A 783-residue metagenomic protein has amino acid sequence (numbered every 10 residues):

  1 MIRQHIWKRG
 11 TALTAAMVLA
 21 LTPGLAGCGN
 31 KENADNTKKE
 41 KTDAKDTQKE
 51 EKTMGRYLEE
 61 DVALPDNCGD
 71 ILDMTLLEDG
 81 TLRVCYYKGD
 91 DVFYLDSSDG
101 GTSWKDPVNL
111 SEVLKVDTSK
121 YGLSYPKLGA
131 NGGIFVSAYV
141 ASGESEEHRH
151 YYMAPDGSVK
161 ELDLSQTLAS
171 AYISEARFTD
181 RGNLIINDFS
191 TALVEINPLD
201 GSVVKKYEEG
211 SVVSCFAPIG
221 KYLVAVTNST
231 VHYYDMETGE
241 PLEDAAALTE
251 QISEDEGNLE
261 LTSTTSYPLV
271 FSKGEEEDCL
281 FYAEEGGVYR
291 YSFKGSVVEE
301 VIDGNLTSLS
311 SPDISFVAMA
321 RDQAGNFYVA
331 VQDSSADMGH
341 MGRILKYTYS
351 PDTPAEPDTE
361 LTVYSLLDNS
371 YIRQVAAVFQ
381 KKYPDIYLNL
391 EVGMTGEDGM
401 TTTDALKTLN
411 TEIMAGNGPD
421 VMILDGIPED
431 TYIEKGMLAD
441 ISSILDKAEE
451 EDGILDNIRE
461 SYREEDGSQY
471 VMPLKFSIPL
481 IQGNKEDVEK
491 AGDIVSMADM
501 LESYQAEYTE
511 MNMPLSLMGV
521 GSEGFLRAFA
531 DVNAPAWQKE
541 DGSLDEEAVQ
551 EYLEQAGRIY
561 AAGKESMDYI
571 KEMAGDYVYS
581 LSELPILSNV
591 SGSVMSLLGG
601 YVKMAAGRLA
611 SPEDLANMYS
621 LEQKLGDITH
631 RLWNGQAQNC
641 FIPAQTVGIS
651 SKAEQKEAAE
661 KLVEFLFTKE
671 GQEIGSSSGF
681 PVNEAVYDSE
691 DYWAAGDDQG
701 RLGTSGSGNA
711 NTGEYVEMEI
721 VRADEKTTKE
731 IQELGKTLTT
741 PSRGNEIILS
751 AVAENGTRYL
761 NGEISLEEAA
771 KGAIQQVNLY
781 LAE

Functional and structural regions predicted by a protein language model:
G24-G27: C-terminal motif of bacterial Sec signal peptides marking the signal peptidase cleavage site
G29-T102, A141, A176, S211-G220 (+4 more regions): Conserved N-terminal structural module of periplasmic/extracytoplasmic solute-binding proteins
A154, G201, E464-G575, S651-E657 (+1 more regions): Helix-loop-helix "hinge/cap" segment bordering the ligand-binding cleft or interdomain interface
G426-L480, S496-D499, Q623-W633: Hinge/lid segment of periplasmic solute-binding proteins
D487, E664-D697: Periplasmic-binding protein-like
I559-A658: Extracytoplasmic/periplasmic substrate-binding proteins
F641, G703-V777: C-terminal capping/gating helix-and-loop segments adjacent to ligand/active sites or protein-protein/ligand interfaces
E654-L666, A769: Short amphipathic alpha-helical coupling segments at ligand-binding clamshell hinges and other catalytic/signaling
